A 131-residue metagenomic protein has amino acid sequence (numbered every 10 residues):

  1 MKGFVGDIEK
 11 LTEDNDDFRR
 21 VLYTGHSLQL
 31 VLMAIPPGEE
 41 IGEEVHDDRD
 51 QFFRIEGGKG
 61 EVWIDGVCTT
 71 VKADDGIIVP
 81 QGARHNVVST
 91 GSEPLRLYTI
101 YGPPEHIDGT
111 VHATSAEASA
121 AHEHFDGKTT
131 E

Functional and structural regions predicted by a protein language model:
M1-Q29, G42, H112-E131: A short, N-terminal "cap"/entry segment at the start of jelly-roll beta-barrel domains of the cupin/DSBH fold
H26-L28, P36-E40, K59-E61, C68 (+1 more regions): Short, charged/polar surface micro-motifs in flexible loops or helix N-caps
A34-P36, V45-V62, I100: Short, conserved beta-strand element in jelly-roll/cupin
F52, K59-E61, C68, R84 (+1 more regions): Structural motif
V67-Q81: Short acidic-glycine-tyrosine-enriched beta hairpin
Q81-I107: Ligand-binding loop in jelly-roll beta-barrel domains
